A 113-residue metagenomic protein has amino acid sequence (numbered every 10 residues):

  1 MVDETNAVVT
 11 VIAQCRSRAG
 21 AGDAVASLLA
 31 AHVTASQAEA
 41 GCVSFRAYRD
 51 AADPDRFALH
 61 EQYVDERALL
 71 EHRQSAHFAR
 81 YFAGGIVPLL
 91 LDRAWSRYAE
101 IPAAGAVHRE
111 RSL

Functional and structural regions predicted by a protein language model:
M1-A7, A47-D53, A83-L113: Glycine-rich beta-strand-turn "strand-cap" elements at beta-sheet edges
V9-R16, R46-R73, S112: Short, well-ordered beta-strand segments in beta-rich or mixed alpha/beta enzyme and ligand-binding folds
R16-D23: Short, surface-exposed ligand-recognition loops at beta-strand->loop->(often short) alpha-helix junctions that present
G20, A31, A52-P54, V64 (+2 more regions): Short alpha-helical
D23-Q37, C42-S44, Y48: A contiguous binding-surface segment within folded domains or other stable secondary-structure elements
A24-S27, A58, R73, Y81: Generic recognition of short, well-ordered alpha-helical segments
A30-A31, L59, D92: Localized chelating/binding microdomains that coordinate divalent metal ions or stabilize phosphate-bearing
Q37-V43, Q62-S96: An amphipathic, aromatic/His-enriched active-site/gating alpha helix that lines ligand/cofactor pockets
